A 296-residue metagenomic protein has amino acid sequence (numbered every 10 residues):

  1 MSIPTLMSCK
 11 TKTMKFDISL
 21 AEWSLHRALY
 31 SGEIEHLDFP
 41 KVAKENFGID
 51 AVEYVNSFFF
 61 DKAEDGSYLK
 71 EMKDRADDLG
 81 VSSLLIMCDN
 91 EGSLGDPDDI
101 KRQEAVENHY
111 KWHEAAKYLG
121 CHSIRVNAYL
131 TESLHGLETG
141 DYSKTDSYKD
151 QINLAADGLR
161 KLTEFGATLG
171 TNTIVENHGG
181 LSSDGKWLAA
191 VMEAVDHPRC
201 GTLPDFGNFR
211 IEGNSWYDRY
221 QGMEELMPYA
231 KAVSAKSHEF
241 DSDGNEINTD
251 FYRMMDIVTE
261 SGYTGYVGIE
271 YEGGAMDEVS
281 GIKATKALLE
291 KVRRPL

Functional and structural regions predicted by a protein language model:
S2-P4, K41, R75-C88, G92-P204 (+2 more regions): Active-site acidic/histidine proton-transfer and metal-coordination neighborhood in alpha/beta enzyme cores
S8-D50, A156, R160, T168 (+1 more regions): Histidine-acidic metal/acid-base catalytic patches
E22, F47-N56, L85-E91: Short, conserved active-site loops that position catalytic residues or coordinate cofactors/metal ions across diverse
A51-E53, L85, R125, I174 (+2 more regions): Conserved beta-strand positions in the central sheet of alpha/beta enzyme cores
A51-K73, A128-H135: Glycine-rich, proline-tolerant flexible connector loops at the mouths of alpha/beta enzymes
E53-Y54, T173-H178, S242: Short catalytic-loop micro-motif centered on adjacent basic/acidic residues
F58-F59, E91, T131, L181 (+2 more regions): Positions that flank functional sites
K62-K70, D98-R102, D277-G281: Metal-dependent catalytic neighborhoods of phosphoester/phosphodiester hydrolases
